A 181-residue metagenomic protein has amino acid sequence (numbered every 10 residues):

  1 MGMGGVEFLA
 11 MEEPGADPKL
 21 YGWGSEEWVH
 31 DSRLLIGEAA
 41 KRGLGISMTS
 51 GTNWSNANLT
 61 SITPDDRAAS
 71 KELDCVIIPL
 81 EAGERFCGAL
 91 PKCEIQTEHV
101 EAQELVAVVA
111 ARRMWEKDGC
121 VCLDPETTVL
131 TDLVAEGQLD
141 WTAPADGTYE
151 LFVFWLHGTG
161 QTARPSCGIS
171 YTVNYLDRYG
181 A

Functional and structural regions predicted by a protein language model:
M1, G5, G22-A181: Mature extracytoplasmic enzyme cores
G2-K19: Conserved, charged catalytic cores of large soluble enzymes
